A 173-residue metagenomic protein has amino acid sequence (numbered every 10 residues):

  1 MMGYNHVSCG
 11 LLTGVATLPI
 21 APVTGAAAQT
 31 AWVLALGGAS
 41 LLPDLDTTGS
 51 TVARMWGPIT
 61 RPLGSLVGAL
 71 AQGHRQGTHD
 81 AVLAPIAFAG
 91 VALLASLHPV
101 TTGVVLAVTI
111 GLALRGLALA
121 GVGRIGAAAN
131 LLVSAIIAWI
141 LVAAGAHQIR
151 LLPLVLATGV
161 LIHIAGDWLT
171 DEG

Functional and structural regions predicted by a protein language model:
M1-G173: N-terminal membrane-targeting hydrophobic helices
